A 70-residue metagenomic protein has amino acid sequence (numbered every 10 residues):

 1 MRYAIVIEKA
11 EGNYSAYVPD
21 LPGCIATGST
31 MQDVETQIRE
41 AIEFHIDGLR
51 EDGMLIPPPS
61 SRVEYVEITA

Functional and structural regions predicted by a protein language model:
M1-Y3, T36-A70: Short, charged, surface-exposed hinge/linker loops at domain edges that act as mobile lids or interdomain connectors
I7-L21: Short aromatic-glycine-(Arg/Gly/Cys) micro-motifs in beta-strand/loop hairpins
G12-N13, M31, R62: Compositionally biased, intrinsically disordered low-complexity regions
D20-G23, P58: Hydrophobic residues in alpha-helical membrane-spanning segments
P22-Q32: A short, exposed loop/beta-hairpin motif centered on an aromatic-Gly-Thr core
